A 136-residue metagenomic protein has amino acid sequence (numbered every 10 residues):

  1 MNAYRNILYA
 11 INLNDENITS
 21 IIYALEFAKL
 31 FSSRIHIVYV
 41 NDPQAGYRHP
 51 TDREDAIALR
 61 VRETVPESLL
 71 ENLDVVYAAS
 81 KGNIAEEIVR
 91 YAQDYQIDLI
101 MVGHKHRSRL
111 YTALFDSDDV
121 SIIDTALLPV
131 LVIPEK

Functional and structural regions predicted by a protein language model:
N2, L69-I100, H106, V120: Structural beta-alpha unit
N2-T51: Small/aliphatic-rich secondary-structure junction motif
A28, V61-L69, A92: Conserved hydrophobic residues forming the short capping helix/wall of the S-adenosyl-L-methionine
S33-R34, L73, I97, L128: Short glycine/serine/threonine/alanine-rich loop segments
V38, V76-S80, L131: General small-molecule cofactor/ligand-binding pocket signal
R48-D52, T112-F115: Short, solvent-exposed loop/turn segments at secondary-structure boundaries
D52-A56, D118-V120: Short, hinge-like loop/turn segments at secondary-structure boundaries
Q93-K136: Gly/Ser-rich helix-loop-strand patches that form or flank binding pockets for ribonucleotide-derived cofactors
